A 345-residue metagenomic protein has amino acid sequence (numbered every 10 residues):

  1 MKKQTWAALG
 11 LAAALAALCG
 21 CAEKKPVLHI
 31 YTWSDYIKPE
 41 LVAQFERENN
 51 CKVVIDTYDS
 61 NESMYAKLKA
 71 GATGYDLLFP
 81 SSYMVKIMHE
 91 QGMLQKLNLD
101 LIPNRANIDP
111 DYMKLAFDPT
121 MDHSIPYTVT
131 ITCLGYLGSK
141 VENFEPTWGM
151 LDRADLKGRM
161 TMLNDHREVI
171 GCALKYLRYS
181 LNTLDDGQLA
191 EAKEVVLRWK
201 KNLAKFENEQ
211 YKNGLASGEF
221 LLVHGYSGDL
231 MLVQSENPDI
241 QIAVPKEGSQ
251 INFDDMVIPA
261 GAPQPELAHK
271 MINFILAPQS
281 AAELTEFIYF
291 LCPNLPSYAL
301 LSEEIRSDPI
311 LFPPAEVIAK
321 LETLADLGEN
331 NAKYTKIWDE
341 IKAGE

Functional and structural regions predicted by a protein language model:
M1-L28, E345: Short, low-complexity disordered leader/linker segments with a strong preference for bacterial N-terminal type II
C21-M88: Early extracytoplasmic/lumenal segment of secretory-pathway proteins
G74, F79-E219: Extracytoplasmic ligand-binding site segments that recognize negatively charged/polar headgroups
M84-I87, A216, L222-D239: A ligand-binding cleft/hinge motif common to bilobed small-molecule-binding domains
H89-L97, D118-D122, L232-V244, E303-P309: Ligand-binding "clamshell"
T130, L189-R198, E236-A260: Periplasmic-binding protein-like
P259-I318: Mature extracytoplasmic/periplasmic domains
A315-E345: Conserved C-terminal helix/tail region of periplasmic/extracytoplasmic solute-binding proteins
